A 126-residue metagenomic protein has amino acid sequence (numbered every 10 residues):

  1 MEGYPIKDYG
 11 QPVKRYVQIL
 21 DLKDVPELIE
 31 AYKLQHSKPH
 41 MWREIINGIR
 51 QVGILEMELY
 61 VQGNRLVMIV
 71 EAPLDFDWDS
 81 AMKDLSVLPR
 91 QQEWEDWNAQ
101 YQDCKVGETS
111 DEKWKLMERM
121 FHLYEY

Functional and structural regions predicted by a protein language model:
M1-V13: Acidic, low-complexity proline/glycine-rich segments
R15-L22: Active-site-flanking beta-strand signature of metal-NTP-handling nucleotidyl enzymes and homologous cyclase-like
V25-P26, L66, P73-W78: Short, charged/polar surface micro-motifs in flexible loops or helix N-caps
L28-G53: Short amphipathic alpha-helical segments
V52, P73-K113: An amphipathic, aromatic/His-enriched active-site/gating alpha helix that lines ligand/cofactor pockets
M57-Q62: Short beta-strand
K113-F121: Eukaryote-biased recognition of C-terminal alpha-helical segments
